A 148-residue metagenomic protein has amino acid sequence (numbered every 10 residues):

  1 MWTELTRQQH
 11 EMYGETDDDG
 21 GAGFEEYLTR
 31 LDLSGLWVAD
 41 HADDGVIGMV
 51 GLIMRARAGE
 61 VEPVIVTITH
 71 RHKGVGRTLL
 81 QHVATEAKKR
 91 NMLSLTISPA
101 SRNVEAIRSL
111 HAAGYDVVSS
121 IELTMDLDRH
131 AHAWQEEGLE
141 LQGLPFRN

Functional and structural regions predicted by a protein language model:
W2-E26: Conserved GNAT-fold acetyl-CoA-binding loop/helix
E26-V38, E60: A short helix-loop-beta-strand connector motif used in the catalytic cores of GNAT acetyltransferases and, in some
L33, D43-G48, E105, V117: Glycine-rich acetyl-CoA-binding "A-motif" of GNAT/NAT acetyltransferases
V38, D44-I53, E60-I65: Conserved beta-strand in the GNAT
D40, V64-R71, P99: A short, internal acetyl-CoA/4′-phosphopantetheine-binding micro-motif in the GNAT/acyltransferase core
V66, H72-T85, V104, R108 (+1 more regions): Conserved acetyl-CoA-binding loop-helix of GNAT-fold acetyltransferases
R71, I97-I107, T124, D128: Conserved beta-strand-loop-alpha-helix junction that forms the acyl-donor binding cleft
A87-A100: Conserved GNAT acetyl-CoA-binding A-motif
